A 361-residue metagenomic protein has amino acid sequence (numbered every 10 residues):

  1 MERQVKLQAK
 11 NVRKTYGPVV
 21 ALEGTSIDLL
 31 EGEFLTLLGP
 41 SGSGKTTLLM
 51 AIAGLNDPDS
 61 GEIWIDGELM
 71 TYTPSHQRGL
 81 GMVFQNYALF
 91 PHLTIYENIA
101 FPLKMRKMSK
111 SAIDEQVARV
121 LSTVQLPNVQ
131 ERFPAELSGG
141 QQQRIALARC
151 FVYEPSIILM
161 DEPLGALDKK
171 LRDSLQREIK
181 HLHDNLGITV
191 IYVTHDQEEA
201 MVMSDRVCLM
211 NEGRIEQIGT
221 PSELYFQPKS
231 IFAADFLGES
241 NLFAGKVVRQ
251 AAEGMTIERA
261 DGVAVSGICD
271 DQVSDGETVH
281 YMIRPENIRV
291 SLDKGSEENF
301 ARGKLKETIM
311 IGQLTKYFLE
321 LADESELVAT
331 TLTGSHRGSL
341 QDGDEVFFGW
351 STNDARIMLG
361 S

Functional and structural regions predicted by a protein language model:
L38-P40: The feature captures the beta-strand-to-loop junction immediately N-terminal to the Walker
T46-L49, I145: ABC ATPase nucleotide-binding domain helices that frame the ATP-binding cleft
A53: Helix-to-loop junction immediately C-terminal to a conserved catalytic motif
D59-E62, A112, E212, A244: Conserved coupling/switch loops of ABC nucleotide-binding domains, chiefly the family-specific signature
G61-L69: Conserved ABC transporter NBD signature motif
S75-G81, Q85, L89-D235: ABC ATPase nucleotide-binding domains
S240, Q250-S361: Non-catalytic connector elements of ABC transporters
